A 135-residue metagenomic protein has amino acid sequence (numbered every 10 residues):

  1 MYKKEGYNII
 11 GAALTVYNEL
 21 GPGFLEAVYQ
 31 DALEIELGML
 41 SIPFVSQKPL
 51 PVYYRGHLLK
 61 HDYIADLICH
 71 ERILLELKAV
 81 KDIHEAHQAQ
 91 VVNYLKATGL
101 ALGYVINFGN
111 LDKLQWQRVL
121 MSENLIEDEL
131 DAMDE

Functional and structural regions predicted by a protein language model:
M1-P43, L111, L120-E135: Solvent-exposed, charged helical/coil patches that constitute nucleic-acid or partner-interaction surfaces
G21, A65-I83, Y94: Conserved catalytic cores of phosphodiester-cleaving nucleases, focusing on short active-site segments
G38-R55: A short acidic/basic microdomain associated with nuclease active sites
G56-H57, W116: Short, well-ordered secondary-structure micro-motifs
L58-Y63: A short, glycine/Asx- and small/polar-enriched loop/turn that sits immediately N-terminal to a beta-strand
K78-E127: Nucleic-acid nuclease catalytic cores
